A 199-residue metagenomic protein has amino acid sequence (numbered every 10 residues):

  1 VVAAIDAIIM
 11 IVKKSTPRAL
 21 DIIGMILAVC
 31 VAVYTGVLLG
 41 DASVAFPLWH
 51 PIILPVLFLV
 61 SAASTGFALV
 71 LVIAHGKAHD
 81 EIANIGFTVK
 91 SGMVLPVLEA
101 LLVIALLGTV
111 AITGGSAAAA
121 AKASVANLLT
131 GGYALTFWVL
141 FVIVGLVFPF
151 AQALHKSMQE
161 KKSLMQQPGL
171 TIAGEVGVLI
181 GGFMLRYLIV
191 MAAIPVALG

Functional and structural regions predicted by a protein language model:
V2-Q167, I180-G181: Long, contiguous internal "core" modules enriched in hydrophobic/ aromatic residues
T171-V178: Central hydrophobic cores of alpha-helical transmembrane segments in multi-pass integral membrane proteins
F183-G199: Juxtamembrane boundary at the C-terminal end of a transmembrane helix
